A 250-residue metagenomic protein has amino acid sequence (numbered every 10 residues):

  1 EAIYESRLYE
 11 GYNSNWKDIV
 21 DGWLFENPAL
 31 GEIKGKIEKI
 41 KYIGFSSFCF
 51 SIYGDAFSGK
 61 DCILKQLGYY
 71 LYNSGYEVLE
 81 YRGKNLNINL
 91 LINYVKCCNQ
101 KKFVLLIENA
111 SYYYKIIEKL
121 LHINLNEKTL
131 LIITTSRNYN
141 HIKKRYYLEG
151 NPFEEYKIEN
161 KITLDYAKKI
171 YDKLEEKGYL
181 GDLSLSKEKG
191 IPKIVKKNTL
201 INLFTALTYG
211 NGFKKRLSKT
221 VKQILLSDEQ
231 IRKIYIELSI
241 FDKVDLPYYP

Functional and structural regions predicted by a protein language model:
E1-S14, K144, I162, E176: Acidic metal-coordinating catalytic centers involved in nucleic-acid phosphodiester chemistry
I3-K41: N-terminal pre-Walker A segment at the start of P-loop NTPase domains
F45-L64: Walker A/P-loop nucleotide-binding motif
G54, E77-N126, T135-N138: Conserved P-loop NTPase "ATPase switch" module shared by AAA+ and STAND
F57, L64, N160-V244: Amphipathic alpha-helical "lid/sensor" segments that cap RecA-like P-loop NTPase cores
Y69-L79: Post-Walker A helix-loop "phosphate-sensing" segment adjacent to the P-loop in P-loop NTPases
Y114-G181: Replace "adjacent to P-loop NTPase cores in ATP/GTP-dependent enzymes" with "adjacent to NTP-binding cores
V244-P250: Short acidic, hydrophobic short linear motifs in intrinsically disordered regions
